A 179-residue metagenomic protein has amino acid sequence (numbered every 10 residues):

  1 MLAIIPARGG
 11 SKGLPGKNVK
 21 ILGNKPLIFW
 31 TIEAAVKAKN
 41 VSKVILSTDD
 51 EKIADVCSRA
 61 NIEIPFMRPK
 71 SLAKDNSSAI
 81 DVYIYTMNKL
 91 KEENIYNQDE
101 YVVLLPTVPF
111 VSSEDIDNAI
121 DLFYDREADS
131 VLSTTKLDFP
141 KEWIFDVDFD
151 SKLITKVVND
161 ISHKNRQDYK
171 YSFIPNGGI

Functional and structural regions predicted by a protein language model:
L2-S47: N-terminal glycine-rich phosphate-binding loop and ensuing alpha1 helix
S11, E93-N94, K170-S172: Short secondary-structure boundary/capping segments
E33, K37, R59, N88 (+1 more regions): Short, well-ordered alpha-helices that flank and scaffold nucleotide-derived cofactor binding pockets
V41, I95-Q98, D125-A128: Short, high-confidence coil segments that cap the C-terminus of an alpha-helix and link into the following beta-strand
I45, K52-V102, V111: Short phosphate-binding loop-to-helix
D81, P109-I179: Conserved core of the sugar-phosphate nucleotidyltransferase
L104-P106: Active-site acidic Asp-centered loop
